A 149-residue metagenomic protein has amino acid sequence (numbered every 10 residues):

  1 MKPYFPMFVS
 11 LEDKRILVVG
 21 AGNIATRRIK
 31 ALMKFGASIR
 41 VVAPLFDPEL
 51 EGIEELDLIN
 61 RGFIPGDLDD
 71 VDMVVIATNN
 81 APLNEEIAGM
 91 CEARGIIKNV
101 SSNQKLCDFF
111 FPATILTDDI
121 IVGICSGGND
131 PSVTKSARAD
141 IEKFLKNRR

Functional and structural regions predicted by a protein language model:
M1-L45, L50-I53, L58-R61: Hydrophobic, well-ordered beta-alpha structural blocks that scaffold small-molecule cofactor pockets
S10, I115-R149: Adenosine-phosphate binding glycine-rich loop
D13, D69-V71: Alpha-helix C-terminal capping/helix-to-coil transition sites in glycosyltransferase folds
V19, F109, K146-R149: Internal, active-site/partner-interface "lid" segment
N23-I24, P82, G128: Residue-level detector of alpha-helix initiation sites
G62, T78-N79, S126: Short glycine-/small-residue-rich Rossmann-like dinucleotide-binding loops
M73-A77, N84-F109: ADP-ribose/adenylate-binding Rossmann-like module
C107-T117: Glycine-rich, charge-decorated loop segments at or immediately adjacent to ligand/cofactor-binding or catalytic sites
